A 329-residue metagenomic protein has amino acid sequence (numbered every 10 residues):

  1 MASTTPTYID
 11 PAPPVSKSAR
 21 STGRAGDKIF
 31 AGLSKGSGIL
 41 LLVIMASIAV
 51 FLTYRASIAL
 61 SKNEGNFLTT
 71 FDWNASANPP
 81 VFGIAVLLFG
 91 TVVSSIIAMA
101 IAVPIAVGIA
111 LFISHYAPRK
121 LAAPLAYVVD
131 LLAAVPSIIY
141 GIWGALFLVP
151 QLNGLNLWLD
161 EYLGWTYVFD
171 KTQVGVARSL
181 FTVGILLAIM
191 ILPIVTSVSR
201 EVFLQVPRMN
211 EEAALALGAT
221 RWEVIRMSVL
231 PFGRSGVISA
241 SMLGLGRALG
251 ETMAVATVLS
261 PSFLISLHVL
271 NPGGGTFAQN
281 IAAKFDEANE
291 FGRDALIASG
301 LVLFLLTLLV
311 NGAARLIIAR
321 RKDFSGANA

Functional and structural regions predicted by a protein language model:
M1-S37, A314-A329: Transmembrane alpha-helical segments of polytopic membrane transport and secretion proteins
P14-L33, T53-A98, P118, Q173 (+1 more regions): Periplasmic/extracellular loop-to-transmembrane helix junction in inner-membrane transport proteins
K62-A85, Y140-I189, V269-N271: Membrane-interfacial helix termini and adjacent extracytoplasmic/periplasmic loops of multi-pass transporters
A98-V129, A314-D323: Transmembrane-helix boundary motif in ABC transporter permease subunits
V107, F112, Y167, T172-A216 (+3 more regions): Membrane-cytosol interface at the C-terminal ends of specific transmembrane alpha-helices in multi-pass membrane
V128-L131, V135, I139, V195-V202 (+3 more regions): Transmembrane alpha-helices
R200-L204, R208, L215, A283-A329: C-terminal transmembrane helix and the adjacent membrane-cytosol boundary/short C-terminal tail of inner/organellar
L245-E290: Glycine-rich helix-loop "coupling/hinge" segments at transmembrane-helix boundaries in multipass transporters
